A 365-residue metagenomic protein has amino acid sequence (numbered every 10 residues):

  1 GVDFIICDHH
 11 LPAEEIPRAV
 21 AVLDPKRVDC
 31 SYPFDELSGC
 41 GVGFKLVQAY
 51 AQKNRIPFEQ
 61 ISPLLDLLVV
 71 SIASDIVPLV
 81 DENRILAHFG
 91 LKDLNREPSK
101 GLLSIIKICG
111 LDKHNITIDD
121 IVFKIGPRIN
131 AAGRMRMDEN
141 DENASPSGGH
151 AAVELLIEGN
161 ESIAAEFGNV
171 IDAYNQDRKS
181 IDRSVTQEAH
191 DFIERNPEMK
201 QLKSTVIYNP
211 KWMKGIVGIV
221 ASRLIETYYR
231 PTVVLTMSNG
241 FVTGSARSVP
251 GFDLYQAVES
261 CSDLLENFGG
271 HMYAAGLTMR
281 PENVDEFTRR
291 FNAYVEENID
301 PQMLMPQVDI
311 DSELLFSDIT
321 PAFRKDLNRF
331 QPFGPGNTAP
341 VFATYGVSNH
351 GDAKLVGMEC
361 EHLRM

Functional and structural regions predicted by a protein language model:
G1, A51-E286: Hydrophobic helix-and-loop "lid/oligomerization" segment in the mid-to-C-terminal part of catalytic domains
G1-P17, V22-R27, S180, S184-E188 (+1 more regions): N-terminal small/polar loop signature for handling phosphorylated ligands or for N-terminal nucleophile
H10-E15, D29-C30, N239-V242, F252: Short gly/pro/ser/thr-enriched loop/turn and capping motifs at secondary-structure boundaries
R18-I56, I61-S74: Short alpha-helices
T243-S245, A275-T278, Q307-D318: Short, hydrophobic beta-strand segments
S262-E266, Y294-D300: A common structural junction motif
N267-A274, D300-V308: Conserved short beta-strand edge segments in small beta-sheet-based binding/regulatory domains
S312-M365: Accessory interdomain/linker segments of ATP-dependent helicases and helicase-like nucleic-acid enzymes that mediate
